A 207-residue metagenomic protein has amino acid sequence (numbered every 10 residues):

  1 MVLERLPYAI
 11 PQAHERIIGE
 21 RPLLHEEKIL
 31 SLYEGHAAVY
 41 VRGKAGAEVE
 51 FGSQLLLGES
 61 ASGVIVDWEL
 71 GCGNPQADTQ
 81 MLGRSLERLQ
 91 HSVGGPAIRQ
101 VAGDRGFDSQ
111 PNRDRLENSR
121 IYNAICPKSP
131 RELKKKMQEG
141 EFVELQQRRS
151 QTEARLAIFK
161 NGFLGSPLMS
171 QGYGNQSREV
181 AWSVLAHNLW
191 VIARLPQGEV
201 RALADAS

Functional and structural regions predicted by a protein language model:
M1-R99, R105, R113: Polybasic low-complexity intrinsically disordered regions
A13, G140-S207: Basic, amphipathic alpha-helical segments enriched in Lys/Arg and hydrophobic/aromatic residues
K28, S53-L55, R99, G103-R105 (+4 more regions): Structural beta-strand/beta-sheet cores of well-ordered domains, especially the beta-sheet scaffolds that support
A37-A38, S62-V64, L70-P75, G106-D108 (+4 more regions): Short, glycine-/Ser/Thr-/acidic-enriched flexible segments
A47, S62, L116-S119, V184 (+1 more regions): Short, solvent-exposed amphipathic alpha-helical segments in soluble enzyme and RNA/protein-processing domains
S60, S85-S92, S119, G162 (+2 more regions): Generic, well-ordered alpha-helical scaffold segments in large soluble proteins
S92-A102, G106-Q147, A154: An internal, acidic/charged active-site-proximal segment that coordinates divalent cations and/or engages
